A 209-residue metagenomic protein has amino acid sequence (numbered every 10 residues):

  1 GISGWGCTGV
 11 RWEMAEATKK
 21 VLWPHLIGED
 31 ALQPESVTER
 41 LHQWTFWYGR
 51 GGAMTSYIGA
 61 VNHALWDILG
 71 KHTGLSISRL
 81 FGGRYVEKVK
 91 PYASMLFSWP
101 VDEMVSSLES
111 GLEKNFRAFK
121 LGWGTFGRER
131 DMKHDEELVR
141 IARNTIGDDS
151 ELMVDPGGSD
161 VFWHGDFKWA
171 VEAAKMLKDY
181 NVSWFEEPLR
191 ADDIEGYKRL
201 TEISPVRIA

Functional and structural regions predicted by a protein language model:
S3-H72: Metal- or metallocofactor-binding catalytic centers and their adjacent structured scaffolds across diverse enzyme
W23, T38, I58, I77-S78 (+3 more regions): Generic secondary-structure boundary/loop-capping signal
G49, A53, Y57-I58, G83 (+2 more regions): Short, well-structured alpha-helical patches and their helix-loop capping segments that border functional surfaces
N62-W99: Glycine-rich, aromatic-flanked loop segments that form ligand/cofactor-binding clefts across common enzyme folds
K88-S204: Metal-dependent enolase-superfamily TIM-barrel catalytic cores that perform enediolate-based chemistry
P205-A209: Short hydrophobic/aromatic-enriched beta-strand-loop microsegments
